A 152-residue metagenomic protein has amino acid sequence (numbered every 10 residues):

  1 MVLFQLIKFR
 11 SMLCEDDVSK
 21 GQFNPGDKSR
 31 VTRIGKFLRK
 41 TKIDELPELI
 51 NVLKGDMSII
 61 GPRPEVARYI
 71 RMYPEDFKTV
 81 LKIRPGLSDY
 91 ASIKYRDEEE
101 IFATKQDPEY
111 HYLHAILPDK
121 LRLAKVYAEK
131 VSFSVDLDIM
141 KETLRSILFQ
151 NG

Functional and structural regions predicted by a protein language model:
V2-G152: Conserved small/aromatic sequence motifs within transmembrane helices
